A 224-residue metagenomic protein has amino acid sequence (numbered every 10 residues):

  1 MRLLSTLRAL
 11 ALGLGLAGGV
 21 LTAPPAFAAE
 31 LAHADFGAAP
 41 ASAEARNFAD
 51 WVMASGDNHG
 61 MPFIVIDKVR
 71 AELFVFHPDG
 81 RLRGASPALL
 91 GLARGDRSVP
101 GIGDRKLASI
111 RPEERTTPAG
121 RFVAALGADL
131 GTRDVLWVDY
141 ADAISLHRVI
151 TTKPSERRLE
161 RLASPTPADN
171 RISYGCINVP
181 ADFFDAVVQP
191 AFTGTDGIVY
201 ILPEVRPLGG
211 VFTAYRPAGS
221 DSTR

Functional and structural regions predicted by a protein language model:
M1-S5: N-terminal secretory signal peptides that target proteins for export/translocation
A9-T22: Bacterial N-terminal signal peptides
T22-E30: Sec/Tat signal peptide C-region and signal peptidase I cleavage site
A29-A43: N-terminal, Lys/Arg-enriched amphipathic/low-complexity engagement segments that precede the first folded domain
A39-A43, G60-F63, D67, Y174-N178 (+1 more regions): Soluble non-cytosolic domains of exported or imported proteins
E44-R157: Gly/Pro-biased beta-strand-loop elements
E114-R224: Exported/periplasmic cell-wall-interacting domains
